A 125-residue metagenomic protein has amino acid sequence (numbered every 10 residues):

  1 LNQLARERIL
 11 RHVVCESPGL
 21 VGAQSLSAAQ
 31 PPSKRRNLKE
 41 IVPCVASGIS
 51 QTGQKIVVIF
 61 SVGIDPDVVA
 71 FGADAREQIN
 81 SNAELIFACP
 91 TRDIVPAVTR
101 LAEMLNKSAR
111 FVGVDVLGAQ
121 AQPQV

Functional and structural regions predicted by a protein language model:
L1-V125: Charged, terminal alpha-helix-loop-beta segments that serve as non-catalytic nucleic-acid engagement and/or assembly
